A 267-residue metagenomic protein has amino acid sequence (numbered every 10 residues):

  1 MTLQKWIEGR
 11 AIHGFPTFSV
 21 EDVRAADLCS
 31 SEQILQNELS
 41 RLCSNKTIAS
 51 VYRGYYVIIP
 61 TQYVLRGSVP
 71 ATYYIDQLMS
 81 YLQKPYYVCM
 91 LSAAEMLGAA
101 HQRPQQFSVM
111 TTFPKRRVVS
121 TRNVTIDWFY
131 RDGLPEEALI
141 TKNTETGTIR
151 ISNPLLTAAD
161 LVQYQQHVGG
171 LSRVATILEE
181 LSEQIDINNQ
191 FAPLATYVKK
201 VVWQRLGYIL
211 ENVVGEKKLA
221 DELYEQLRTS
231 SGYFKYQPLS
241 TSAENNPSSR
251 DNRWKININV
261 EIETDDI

Functional and structural regions predicted by a protein language model:
M1-P85, S182-Q204, E211: Short beta-edge/loop segments at beta->alpha junctions of small alpha/beta modules that act as binding/recognition
W6-I7, E38-I48, P104-F113, R122-Y130 (+3 more regions): Short charge-dense sequence patches
V23, A93, A158: A residue-level signal for conserved active-site and pocket-lining positions in enzyme catalytic cores
S31-Q33, H101-R103, Q166-G170: Short amphipathic alpha-helical segments with coiled-coil-like heptad repeat character
S44-N45, S50-Q62, S68-G133: Short gly/ser-rich loop at a beta-strand->alpha-helix junction or flexible surface loop bordering the NTP-binding
V69, A138-L139: A short, polar/proline- and glycine-enriched secondary-structure boundary/capping micro-motif
L139-I267: Hydrophobic alpha-helical interaction segments
